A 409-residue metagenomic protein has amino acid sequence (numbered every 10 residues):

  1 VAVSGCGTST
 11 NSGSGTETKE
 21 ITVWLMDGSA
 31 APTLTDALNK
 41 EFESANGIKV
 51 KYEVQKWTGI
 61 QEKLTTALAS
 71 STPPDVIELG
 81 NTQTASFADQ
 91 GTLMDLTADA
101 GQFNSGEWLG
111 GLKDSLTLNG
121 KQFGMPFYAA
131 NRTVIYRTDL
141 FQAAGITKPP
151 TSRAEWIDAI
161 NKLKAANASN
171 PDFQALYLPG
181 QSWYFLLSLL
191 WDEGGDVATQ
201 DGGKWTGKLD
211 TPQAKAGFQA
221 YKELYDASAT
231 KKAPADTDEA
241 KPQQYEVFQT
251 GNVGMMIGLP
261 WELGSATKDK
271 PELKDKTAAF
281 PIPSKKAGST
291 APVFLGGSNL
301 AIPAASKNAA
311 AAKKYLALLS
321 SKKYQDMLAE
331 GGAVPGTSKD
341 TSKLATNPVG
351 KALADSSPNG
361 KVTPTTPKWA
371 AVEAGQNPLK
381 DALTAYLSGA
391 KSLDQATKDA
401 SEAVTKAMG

Functional and structural regions predicted by a protein language model:
V1-S86, P271, K286-G288, A310 (+4 more regions): Conserved N-terminal structural module of periplasmic/extracytoplasmic solute-binding proteins
A67, P74-D75, N104-L140, Q174-A175 (+2 more regions): A structural signal for short loop-to-beta-strand junctions that line the ligand-binding cleft of periplasmic/secreted
T82-R132, A278-F280, T346-P348: Hinge/lid segment of periplasmic solute-binding proteins
T97-W108, N167-S169, Q174-L176, G180 (+7 more regions): Short, solvent-exposed loop/beta-turn-alpha elements that line the ligand-binding surface or hinge of extracytoplasmic
F123-F127, R132, I157-G207, D226 (+1 more regions): Extracytoplasmic/periplasmic solute-binding protein
I160-N161, K204-P234: Glycine-centered hinge/linker elements that transmit conformational signals in sensory and ligand-binding systems
Q219-K307: Extracytoplasmic/periplasmic substrate-binding proteins
V334-G336, A352-A403: C-terminal capping/gating helix-and-loop segments adjacent to ligand/active sites or protein-protein/ligand interfaces
